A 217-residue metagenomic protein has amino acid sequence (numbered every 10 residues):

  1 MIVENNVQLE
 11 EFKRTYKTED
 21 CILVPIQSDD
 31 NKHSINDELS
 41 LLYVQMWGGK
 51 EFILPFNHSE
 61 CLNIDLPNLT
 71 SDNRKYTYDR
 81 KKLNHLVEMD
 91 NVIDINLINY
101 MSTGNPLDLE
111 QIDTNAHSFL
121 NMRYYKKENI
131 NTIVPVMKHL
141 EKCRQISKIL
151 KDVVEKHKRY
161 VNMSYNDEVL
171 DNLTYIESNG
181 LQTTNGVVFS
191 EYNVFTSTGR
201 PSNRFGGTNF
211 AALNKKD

Functional and structural regions predicted by a protein language model:
I2-I149: Conserved DEDDh/DEDDy metal-dependent 3′-5′ exonuclease domain
Q27-S40, W47-G48, S59, L173 (+1 more regions): Acidic, glycine-rich two-metal-ion catalytic cores of nucleic acid-processing enzymes
S40, N131-Q182: Core structural elements
F52, S102-Q111, L150, Y160 (+4 more regions): Generic marker of "main functional regions" within proteins
Y78, K82-L83, D94, N166-Q182 (+1 more regions): Residue-level signal for functionally critical sites in structured catalytic/ligand-binding pockets
K81, L86, N96-Y100, N162-V169 (+2 more regions): A glycine-rich phosphate-binding loop feature that marks nucleotide/adenosyl-phosphate handling sites
